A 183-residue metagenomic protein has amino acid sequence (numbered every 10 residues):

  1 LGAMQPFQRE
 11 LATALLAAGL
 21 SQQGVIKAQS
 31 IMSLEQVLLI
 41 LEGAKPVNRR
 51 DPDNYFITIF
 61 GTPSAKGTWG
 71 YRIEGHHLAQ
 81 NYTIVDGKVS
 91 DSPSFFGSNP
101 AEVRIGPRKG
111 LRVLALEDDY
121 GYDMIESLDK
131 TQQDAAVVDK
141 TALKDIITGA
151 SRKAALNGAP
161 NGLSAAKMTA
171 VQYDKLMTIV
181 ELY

Functional and structural regions predicted by a protein language model:
L1-G162: Acidic/His-rich structured neighborhood in mature extracellular/periplasmic domains
L163-Y183: Extended, compositionally biased non-globular segments
